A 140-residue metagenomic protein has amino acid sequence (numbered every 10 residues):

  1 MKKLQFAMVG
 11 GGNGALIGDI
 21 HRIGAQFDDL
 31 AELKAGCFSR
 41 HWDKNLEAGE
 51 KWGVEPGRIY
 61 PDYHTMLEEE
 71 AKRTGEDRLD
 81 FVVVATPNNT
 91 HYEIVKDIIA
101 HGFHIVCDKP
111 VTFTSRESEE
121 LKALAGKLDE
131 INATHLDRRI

Functional and structural regions predicted by a protein language model:
M1-V54: N-terminal Rossmann-like dinucleotide-binding module
M8-G10, V84, C107, V111: Hydrophobic Val/Ile/Leu positions in short beta-strands of Rossmann-like dinucleotide-binding domains
N45, I94, L121: Aromatic/hydrophobic pocket-lining residues that form π-stacking "cages" and hydrophobic walls in ligand
E55-P56, H101-F103, L128-E130: A short helix->loop->beta-strand "cap" motif at the edges of active sites that frequently abuts
R58-D80: A structured beta-alpha segment of the ubiquitous adenosine-cofactor-binding alpha/beta core
R78-F81, N89-D108: Rossmann-fold NAD(P) dinucleotide-binding segment
T112-I140: A contiguous active-site-proximal alpha/beta segment in oxidoreductase catalytic domains
